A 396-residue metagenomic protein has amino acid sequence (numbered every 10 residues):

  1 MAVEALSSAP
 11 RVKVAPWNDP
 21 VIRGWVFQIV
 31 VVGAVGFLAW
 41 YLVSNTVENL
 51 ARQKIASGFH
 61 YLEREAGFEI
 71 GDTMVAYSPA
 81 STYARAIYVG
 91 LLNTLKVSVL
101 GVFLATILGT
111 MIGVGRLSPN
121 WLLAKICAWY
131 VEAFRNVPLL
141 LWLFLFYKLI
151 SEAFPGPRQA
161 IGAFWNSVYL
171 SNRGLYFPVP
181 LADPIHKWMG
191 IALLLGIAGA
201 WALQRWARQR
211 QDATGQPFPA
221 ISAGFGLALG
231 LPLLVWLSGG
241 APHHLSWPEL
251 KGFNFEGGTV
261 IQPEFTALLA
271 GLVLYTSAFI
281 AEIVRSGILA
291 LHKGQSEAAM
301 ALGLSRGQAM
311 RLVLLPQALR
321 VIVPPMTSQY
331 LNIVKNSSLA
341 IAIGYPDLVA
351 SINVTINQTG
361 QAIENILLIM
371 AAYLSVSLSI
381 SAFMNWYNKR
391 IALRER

Functional and structural regions predicted by a protein language model:
A2-R396: Transmembrane alpha-helices and adjacent helix-loop boundaries
